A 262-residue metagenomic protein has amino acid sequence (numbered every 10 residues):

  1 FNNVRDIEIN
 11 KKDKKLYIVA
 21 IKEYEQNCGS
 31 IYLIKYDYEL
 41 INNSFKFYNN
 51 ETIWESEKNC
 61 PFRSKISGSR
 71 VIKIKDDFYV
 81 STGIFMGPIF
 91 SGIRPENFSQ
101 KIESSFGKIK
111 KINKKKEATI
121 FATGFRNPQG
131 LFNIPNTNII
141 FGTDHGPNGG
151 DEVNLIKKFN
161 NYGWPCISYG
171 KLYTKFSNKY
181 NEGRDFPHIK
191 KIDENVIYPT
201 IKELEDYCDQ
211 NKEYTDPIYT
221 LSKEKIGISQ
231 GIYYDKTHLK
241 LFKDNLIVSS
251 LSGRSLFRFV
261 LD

Functional and structural regions predicted by a protein language model:
F1-D13: Blade-loop segments of beta-propeller domains
N2-R5, N27-I72: Asp-box/WD-like beta-propeller blade repeats and closely related beta-sheet repeat scaffolds
N2-V4, I84-D262: Beta-propeller domain segments
I7, L16-I18, L33, I53 (+3 more regions): Hydrophobic beta-strand residues in large extracellular and virion-surface proteins
N10, I72-I74, I134, Y234: Structural WD40 beta-propeller signal
K14-K15, D77-Y79, N138-I139, N245: Generic structural signal for coil-to-beta-strand starts
I21-C28, C60-F62, F90-E103: Short consensus segments that form the blades of beta-propeller domains, in both extracellular/periplasmic
I21-E23, Y38, G83-F85: Solvent-exposed coil/turn segments that connect beta secondary-structure elements in extracytoplasmic/periplasmic
